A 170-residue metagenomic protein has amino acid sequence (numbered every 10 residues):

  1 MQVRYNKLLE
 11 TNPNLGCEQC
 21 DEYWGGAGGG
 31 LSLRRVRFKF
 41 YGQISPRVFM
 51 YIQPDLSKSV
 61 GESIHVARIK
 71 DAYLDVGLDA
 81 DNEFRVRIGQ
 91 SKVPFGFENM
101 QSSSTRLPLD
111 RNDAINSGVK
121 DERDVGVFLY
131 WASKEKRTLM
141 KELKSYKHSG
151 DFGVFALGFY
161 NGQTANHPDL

Functional and structural regions predicted by a protein language model:
M1-P13, C20-G162, L170: Outer membrane beta-barrel
